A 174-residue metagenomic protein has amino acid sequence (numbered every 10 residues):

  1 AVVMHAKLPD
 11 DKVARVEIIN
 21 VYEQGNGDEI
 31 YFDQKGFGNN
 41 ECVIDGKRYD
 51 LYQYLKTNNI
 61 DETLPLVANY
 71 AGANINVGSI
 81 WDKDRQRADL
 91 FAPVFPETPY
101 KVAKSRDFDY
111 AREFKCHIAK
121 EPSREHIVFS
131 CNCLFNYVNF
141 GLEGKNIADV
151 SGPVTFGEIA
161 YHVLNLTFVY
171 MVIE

Functional and structural regions predicted by a protein language model:
A1-E174: Hydrophobic alpha/beta core scaffold segments
